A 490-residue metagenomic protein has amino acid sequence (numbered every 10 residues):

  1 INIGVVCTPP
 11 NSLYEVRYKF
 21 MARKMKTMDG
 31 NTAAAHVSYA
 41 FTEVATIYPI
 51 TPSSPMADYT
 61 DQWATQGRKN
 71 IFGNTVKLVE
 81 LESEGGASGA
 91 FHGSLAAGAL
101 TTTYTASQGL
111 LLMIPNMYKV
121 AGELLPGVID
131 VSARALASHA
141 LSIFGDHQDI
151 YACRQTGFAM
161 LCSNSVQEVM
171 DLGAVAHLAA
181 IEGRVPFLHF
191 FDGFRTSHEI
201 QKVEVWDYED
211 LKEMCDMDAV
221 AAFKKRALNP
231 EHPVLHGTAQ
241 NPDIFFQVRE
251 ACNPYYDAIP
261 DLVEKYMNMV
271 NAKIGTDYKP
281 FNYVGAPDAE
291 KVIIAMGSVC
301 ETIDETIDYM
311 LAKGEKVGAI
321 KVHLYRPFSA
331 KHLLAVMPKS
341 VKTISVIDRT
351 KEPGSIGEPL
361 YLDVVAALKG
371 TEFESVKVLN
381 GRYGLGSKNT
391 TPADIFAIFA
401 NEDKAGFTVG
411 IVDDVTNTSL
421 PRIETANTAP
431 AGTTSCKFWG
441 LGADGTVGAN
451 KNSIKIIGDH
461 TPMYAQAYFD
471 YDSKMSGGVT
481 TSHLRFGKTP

Functional and structural regions predicted by a protein language model:
R17-A152, G157, A174, F194 (+3 more regions): Thiamine diphosphate
T27-A33, N268-K291, L420-S435, P490: Glycine-/acidic-rich phosphate or pyrophosphate-binding loops and their flanking alpha/beta elements
V44-E80, K273, P287-D288, V292-H323 (+1 more regions): Anionic-ligand anchoring segments at beta-strand to alpha-helix junctions in alpha/beta enzyme folds, i.e., glycine
F72-V76, F187-N282: Conformationally flexible catalytic loops at phosphate/diphosphate-handling active centers
E84, H139-F158, A330-E352, Y468-P490: A structural-propensity feature for long, helix-poor, extended segments
I143-G193, M217, G370-G384: Conserved thiamine diphosphate
T343-A429: Peripheral docking tails and interdomain loops at the edges of cofactor- or intermediate-handling domains
